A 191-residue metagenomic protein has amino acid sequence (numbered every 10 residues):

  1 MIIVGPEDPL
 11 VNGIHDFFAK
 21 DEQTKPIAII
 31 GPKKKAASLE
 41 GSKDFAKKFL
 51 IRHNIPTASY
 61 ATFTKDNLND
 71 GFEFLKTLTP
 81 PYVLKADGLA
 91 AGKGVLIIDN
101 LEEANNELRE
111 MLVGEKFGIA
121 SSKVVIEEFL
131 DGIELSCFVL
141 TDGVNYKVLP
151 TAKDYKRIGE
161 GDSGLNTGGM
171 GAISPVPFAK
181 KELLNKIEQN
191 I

Functional and structural regions predicted by a protein language model:
M1-S42, N54-K65: A short, GP-enriched loop/loop-strand-helix hinge that lies immediately N-terminal to, or at the N-terminal rim
I2, K85, G168: Residue-level signal for inorganic ion chemistry
I29-K33, N54-A61, P80-Y82, K116-S122 (+1 more regions): A short alpha-helix-loop-beta-strand transition element characteristic of N-terminal alpha/beta dinucleotide-binding
I51-P56, L101-E102: Basic phosphate/pyrophosphate-binding loop/patch that engages nucleotide-derived ligands
D70-G71: Short acidic active-site motifs
T79-N100: Conserved anion/nucleotide-ligand pocket segment
I98-I191: Internal nucleotide-binding/catalytic subdomain
